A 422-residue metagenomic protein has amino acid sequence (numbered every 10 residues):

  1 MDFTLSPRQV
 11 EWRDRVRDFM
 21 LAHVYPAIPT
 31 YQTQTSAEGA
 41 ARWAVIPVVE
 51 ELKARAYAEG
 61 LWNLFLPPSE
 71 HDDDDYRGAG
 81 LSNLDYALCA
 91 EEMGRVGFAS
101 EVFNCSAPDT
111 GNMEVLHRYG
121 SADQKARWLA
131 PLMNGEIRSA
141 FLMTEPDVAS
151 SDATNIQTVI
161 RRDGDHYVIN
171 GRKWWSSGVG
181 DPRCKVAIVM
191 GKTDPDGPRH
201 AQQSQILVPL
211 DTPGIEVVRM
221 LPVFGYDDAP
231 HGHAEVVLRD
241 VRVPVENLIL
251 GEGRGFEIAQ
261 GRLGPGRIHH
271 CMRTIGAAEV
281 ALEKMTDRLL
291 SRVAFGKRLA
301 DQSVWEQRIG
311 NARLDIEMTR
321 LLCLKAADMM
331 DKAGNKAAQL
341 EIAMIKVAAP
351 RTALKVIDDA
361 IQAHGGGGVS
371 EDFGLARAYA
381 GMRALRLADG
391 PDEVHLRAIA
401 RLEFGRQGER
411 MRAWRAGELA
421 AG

Functional and structural regions predicted by a protein language model:
M1-G97, S106, Y119-Q124, P131-E136 (+4 more regions): Alpha-helical interface subdomain recognition
G60, C89-R95, M190-K192, V208-P213 (+1 more regions): Short Ser/Thr-interspersed hydrophobic loop/turn segments at strand-loop and sheet-helix junctions that line or gate
E101-D123, D152: N-terminal glycine-rich flavin-associated loop
G135-T144, V189: A short, Trp-centered hydrophobic/proline-enriched beta-strand micro-motif
D147-S151, G178-P182, P195-G197, F224-G232: Short Gly/Pro-enriched turn/cap motifs at secondary-structure boundaries
N155, P213-R242: Flexible, small-/acidic-enriched active-site or ligand-binding loops
D165-H166, N170-V218: A short core secondary-structure module
D240-I258: Long, acidic (Asp/Glu-rich), low-complexity accessory segments flanking structured domains
